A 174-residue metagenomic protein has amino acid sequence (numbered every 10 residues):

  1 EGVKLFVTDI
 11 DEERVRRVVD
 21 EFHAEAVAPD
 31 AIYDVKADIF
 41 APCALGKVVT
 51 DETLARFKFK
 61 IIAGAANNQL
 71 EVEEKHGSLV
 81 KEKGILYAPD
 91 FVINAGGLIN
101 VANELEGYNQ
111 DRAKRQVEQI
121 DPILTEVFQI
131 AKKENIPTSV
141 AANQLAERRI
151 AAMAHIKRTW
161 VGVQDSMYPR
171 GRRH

Functional and structural regions predicted by a protein language model:
E1-A37: Glycine-rich phosphate/diphosphate-binding loop of Rossmann-like nucleotide-binding domains
G2, H23-A24, F57-I62, G84-I85: Glycine-enriched alpha-helix->loop->beta-strand junction motifs that scaffold or abut catalytic
E12-V15, V49, L70-H76: Short, glycine/polar-rich helix-capping loops at beta-to-alpha or helix-loop-helix junctions that flank or form
V15, D20-A24, C43, S78-L79 (+1 more regions): Short low-complexity, flexible loop/linker segments enriched in glycine and/or proline with clustered acidic
P29-D34, G46-A63, E74-K75: Rossmann-fold NAD(P) dinucleotide-binding segment
A41-A44, A65: Short, well-ordered coil/turn residues at beta-beta hairpins and beta-strand->alpha-helix junctions within
K60-H174: Adenosine-phosphate binding glycine-rich loop
